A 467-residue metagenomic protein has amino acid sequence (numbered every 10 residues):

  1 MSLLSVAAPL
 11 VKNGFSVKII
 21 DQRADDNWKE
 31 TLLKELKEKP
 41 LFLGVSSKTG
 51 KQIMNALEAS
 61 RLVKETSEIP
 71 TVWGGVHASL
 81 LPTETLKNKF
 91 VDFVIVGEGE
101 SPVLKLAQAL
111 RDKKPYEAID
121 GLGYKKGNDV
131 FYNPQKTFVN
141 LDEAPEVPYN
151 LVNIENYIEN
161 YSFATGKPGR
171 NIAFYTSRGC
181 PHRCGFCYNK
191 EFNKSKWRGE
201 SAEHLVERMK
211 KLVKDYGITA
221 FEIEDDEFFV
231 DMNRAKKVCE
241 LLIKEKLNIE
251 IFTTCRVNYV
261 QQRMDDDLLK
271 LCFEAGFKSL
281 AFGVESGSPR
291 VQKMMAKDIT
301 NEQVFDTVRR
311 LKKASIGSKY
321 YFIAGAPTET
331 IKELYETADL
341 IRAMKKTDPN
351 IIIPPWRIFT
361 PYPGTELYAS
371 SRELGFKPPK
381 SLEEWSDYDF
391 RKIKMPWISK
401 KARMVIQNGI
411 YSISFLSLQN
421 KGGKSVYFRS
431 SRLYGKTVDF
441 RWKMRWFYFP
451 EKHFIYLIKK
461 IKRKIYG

Functional and structural regions predicted by a protein language model:
S2, N55-A59, G99, S201 (+5 more regions): Residues at alpha-helix caps and immediate loop-helix transition turns in enzyme cores, especially N- and C-cap
S2, V6-L141, G364: Glycine-rich beta-alpha loop elements in corrinoid/cobalamin-binding modules across cobalamin-dependent enzymes
L41-F42, D92, G185, T219 (+2 more regions): Conserved acidic residues
P82, G127, H182, N233 (+4 more regions): Flexible glycine/acidic-rich beta-alpha junction loops that bind and position SAM and/or redox cofactors in anaerobic
E84-K87, T328-R342: Catalytic cores of alpha/beta
D142, P148-S318, A324, D339: Radical SAM [4Fe-4S] cluster-binding motif and immediate context
C180, E366-A369, F376-G467: Radical SAM enzyme core and accessory elements
